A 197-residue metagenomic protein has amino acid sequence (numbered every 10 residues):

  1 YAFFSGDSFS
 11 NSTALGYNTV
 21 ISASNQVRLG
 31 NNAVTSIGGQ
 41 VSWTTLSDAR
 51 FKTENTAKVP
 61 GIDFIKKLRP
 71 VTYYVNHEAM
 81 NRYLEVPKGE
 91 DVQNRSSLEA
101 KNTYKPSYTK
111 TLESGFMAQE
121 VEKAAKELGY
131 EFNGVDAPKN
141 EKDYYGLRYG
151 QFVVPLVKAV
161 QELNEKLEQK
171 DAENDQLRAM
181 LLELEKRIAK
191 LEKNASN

Functional and structural regions predicted by a protein language model:
Y1-P60, K66-L68: Small/polar residue-rich beta-strand/coil "junction" motifs that cap repeat-based extracellular fibers
F51-T56, K105-T111: Short, polar/charged loop or turn motifs at beta-strand boundaries
K58-F64, M117, L156: Stable alpha-helical elements in mature extracytoplasmic
G61-Y108: Acidic, glycine-rich loop-and-strand cores that form catalytic or ligand-binding grooves in diverse globular domains
K67-P70, A118-E131: Glycine-rich, acidic and aromatic/proline-enriched surface loops and short helix-turn segments that act as binding
R95-Y104, F132-N197: C-terminal intramolecular chaperone/auto-processing assembly modules
G115-F116, G146: Short aromatic/basic micro-patch
